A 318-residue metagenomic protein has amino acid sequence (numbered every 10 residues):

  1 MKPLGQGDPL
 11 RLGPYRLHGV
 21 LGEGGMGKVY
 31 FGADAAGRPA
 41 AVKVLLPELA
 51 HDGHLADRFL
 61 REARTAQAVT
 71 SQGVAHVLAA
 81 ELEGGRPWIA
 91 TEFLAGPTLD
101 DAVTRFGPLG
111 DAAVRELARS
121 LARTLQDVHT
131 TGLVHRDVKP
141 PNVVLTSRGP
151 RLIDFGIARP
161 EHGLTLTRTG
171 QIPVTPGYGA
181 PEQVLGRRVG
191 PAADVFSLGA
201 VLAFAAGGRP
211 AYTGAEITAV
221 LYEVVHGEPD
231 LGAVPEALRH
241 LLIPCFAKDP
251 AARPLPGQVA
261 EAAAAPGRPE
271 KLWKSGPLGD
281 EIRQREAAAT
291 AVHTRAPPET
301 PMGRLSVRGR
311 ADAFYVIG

Functional and structural regions predicted by a protein language model:
M1, A287-G318: C-terminal or otherwise distal, non-catalytic regulatory regions appended to signaling enzyme catalytic cores
H18-G24, V29: Protein kinase glycine-rich loop
L46-A68: AlphaC helix of the eukaryotic protein kinase fold
A80: Activation-segment/catalytic-loop signature of the eukaryotic protein kinase fold
G84-T98, A102: Conserved short submotifs of the Hanks-type protein kinase catalytic core that shape the nucleotide-binding pocket
L117-A118: Activation segment signature within eukaryotic-like protein kinase domains
L121-L133: Protein kinase catalytic-loop region centered on the HRD/HxD motif
D194: Conserved catalytic-loop aspartate of Hanks-type protein kinases
